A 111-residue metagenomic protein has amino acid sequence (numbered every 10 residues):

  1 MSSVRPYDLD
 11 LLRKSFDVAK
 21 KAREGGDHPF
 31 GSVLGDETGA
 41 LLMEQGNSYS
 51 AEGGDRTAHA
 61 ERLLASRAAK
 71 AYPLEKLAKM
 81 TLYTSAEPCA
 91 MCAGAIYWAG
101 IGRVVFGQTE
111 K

Functional and structural regions predicted by a protein language model:
M1-G25, P88, G94-K111: Zinc-dependent deaminase
S3-V4, T38-G39, A65-S66: Short hydrophobic/aromatic-rich motifs at helix boundaries and adjacent loops
S15, A19-A22, S32, M43 (+2 more regions): Small-residue (primarily alanine) positions within well-ordered alpha-helices, especially packing/interaction faces
G26-F30, A78: Short, basic and Ser/Thr-rich N-terminal targeting/leader segments
F30-G39: Short beta-strand scaffold segments in enzyme catalytic cores
M43-K111: Zn2+-dependent cytidine deaminase-like catalytic core
